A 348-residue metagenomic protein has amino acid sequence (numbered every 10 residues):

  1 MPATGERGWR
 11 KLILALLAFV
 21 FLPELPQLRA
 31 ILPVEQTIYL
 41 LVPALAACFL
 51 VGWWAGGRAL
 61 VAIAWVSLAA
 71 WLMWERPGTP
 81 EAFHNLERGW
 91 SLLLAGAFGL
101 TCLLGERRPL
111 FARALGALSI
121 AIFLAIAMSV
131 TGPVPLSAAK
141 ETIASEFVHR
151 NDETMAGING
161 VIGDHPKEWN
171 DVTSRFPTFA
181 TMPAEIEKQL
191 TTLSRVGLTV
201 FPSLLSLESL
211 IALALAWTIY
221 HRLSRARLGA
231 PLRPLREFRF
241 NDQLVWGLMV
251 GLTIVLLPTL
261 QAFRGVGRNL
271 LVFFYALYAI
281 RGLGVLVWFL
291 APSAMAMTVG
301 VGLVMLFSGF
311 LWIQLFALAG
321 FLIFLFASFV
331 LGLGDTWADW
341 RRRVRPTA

Functional and structural regions predicted by a protein language model:
M1-W53: N-terminal signal-anchor module of multipass membrane proteins
R7-L22, V61-W71, W246-L252: Alpha-helical transmembrane segments
V61-A70, R113-F123, A296-S308: Central hydrophobic cores of alpha-helical transmembrane segments in multi-pass integral membrane proteins
M73-T79, R88-S129: Short helix-perturbing small/polar motifs within transmembrane alpha-helices
V130-V196: Membrane-interface interhelical loops and short interface/amphipathic helices in multi-pass inner-membrane
S174-R233: Selected alpha-helical membrane-embedding segments in polytopic membrane proteins
R227-G282, W288: Small-residue-rich helix-loop
P258-L271, W288-G332: Extracellular/periplasmic helix-loop-helix junctions in multi-pass membrane proteins
